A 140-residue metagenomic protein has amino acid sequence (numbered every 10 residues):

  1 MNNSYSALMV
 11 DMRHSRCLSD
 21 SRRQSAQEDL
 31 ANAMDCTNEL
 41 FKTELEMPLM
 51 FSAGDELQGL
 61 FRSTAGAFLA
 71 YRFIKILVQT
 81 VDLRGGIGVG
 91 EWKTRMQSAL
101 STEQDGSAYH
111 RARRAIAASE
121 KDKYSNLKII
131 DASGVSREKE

Functional and structural regions predicted by a protein language model:
M1-E140: Regulatory and interdomain segments flanking nucleotide-handling catalytic cores in signaling/defense enzymes
